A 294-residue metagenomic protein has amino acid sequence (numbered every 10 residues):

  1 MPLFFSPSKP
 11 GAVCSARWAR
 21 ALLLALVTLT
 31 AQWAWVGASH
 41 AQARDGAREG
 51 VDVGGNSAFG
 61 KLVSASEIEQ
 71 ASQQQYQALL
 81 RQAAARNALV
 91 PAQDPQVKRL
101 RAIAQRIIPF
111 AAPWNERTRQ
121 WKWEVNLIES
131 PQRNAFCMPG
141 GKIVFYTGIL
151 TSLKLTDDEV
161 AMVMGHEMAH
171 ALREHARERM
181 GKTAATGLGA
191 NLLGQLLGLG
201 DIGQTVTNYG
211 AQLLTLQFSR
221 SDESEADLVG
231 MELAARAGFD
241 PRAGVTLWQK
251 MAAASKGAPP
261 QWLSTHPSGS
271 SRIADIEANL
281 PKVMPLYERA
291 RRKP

Functional and structural regions predicted by a protein language model:
P2-P7, V13-A21, Q32-P294: A Zn2+-metalloprotease active-site environment signal
